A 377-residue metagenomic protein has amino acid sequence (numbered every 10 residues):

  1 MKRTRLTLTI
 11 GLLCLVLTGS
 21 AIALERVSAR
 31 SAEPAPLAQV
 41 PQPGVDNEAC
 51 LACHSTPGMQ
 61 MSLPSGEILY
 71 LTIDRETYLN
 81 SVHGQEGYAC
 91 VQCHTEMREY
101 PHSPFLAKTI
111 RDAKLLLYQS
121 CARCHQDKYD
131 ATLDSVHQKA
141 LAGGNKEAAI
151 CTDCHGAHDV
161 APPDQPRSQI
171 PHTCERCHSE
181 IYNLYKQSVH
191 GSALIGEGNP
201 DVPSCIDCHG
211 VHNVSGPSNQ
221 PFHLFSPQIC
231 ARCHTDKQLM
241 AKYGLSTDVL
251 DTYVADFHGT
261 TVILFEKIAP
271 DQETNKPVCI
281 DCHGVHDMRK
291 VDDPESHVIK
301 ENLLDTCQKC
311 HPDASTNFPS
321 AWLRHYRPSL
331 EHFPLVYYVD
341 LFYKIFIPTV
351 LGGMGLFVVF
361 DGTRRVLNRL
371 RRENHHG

Functional and structural regions predicted by a protein language model:
R3-G11, G19-G377: Short sequence/structural segments immediately N-terminal
